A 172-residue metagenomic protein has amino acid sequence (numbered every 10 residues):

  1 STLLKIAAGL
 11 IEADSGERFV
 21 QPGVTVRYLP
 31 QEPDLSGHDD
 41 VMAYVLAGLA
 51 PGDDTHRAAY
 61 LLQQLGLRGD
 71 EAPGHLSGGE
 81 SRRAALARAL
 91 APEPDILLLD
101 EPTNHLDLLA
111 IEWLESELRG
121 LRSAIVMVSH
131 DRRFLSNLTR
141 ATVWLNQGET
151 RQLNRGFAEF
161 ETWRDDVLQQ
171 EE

Functional and structural regions predicted by a protein language model:
S1-E171: ABC ATP-binding cassette signature C-motif
